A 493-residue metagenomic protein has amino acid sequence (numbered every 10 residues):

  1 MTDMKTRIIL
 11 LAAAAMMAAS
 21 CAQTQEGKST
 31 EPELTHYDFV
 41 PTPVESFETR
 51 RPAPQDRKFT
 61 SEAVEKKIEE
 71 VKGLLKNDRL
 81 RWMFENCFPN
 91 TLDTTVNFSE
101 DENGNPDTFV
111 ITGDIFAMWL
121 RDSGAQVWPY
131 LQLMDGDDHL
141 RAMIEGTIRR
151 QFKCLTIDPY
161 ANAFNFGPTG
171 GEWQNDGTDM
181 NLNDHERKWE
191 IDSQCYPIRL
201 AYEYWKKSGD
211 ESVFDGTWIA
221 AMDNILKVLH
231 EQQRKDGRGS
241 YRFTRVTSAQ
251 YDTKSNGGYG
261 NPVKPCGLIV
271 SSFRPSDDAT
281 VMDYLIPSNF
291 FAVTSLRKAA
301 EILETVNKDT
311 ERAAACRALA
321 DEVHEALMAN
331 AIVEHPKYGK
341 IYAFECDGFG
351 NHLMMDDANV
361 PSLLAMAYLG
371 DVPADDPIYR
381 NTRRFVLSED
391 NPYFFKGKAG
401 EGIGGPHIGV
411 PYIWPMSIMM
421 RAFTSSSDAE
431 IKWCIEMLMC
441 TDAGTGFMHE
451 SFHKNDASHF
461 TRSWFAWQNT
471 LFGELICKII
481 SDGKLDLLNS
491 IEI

Functional and structural regions predicted by a protein language model:
I8-M16: Sec-dependent N-terminal signal peptides
A18-S20: C-terminal motif of bacterial Sec signal peptides marking the signal peptidase cleavage site
G27-R121: Low-complexity, Ser/Thr/Pro/Gly-enriched N-terminal "stalk/linker" regions
T60-N77, A125-D138, Y196-E211, F290-D309 (+3 more regions): Well-ordered alpha-helical scaffold segments within catalytic/enzyme domains
M83, D138-C154, D210-H230, A299 (+4 more regions): Extended, well-ordered alpha-helical scaffold segments
F116-I144, I148-Y251, A466-I480: Aromatic-rich carbohydrate-recognition surfaces in CAZymes
L120, T156-Y160, G167, W173 (+4 more regions): Extended ligand-binding clefts on enzyme/binding-domain cores
D176-L182, R187-E190, L353-P373, P411-I493: C-terminal capping/lid segments that line or modulate ligand- or cofactor-binding pockets
